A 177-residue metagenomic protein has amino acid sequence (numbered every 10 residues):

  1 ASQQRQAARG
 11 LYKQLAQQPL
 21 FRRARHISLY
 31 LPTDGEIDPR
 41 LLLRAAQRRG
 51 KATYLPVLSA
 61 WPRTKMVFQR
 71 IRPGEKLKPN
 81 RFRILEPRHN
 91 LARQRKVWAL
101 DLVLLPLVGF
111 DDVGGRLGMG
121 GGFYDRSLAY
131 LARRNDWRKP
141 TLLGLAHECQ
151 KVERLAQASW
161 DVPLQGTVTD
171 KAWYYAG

Functional and structural regions predicted by a protein language model:
A1-W98: N-terminal active-site beta-alpha-beta segment that forms phosphate/nucleotide-binding and substrate-recognition loops
L29-L31, L105-P106, T169: Redox-cofactor binding/interface segments in oxidoreductases and associated redox assembly factors
T33-G35, V108-D112: Short glycine-rich anion-binding loops that position phosphate/pyrophosphate groups of nucleotides and phosphorylated
R88-Q94, W98-V103, D112-R116, R126-G177: Surface-exposed, charge/polar-rich loops and edge strands
